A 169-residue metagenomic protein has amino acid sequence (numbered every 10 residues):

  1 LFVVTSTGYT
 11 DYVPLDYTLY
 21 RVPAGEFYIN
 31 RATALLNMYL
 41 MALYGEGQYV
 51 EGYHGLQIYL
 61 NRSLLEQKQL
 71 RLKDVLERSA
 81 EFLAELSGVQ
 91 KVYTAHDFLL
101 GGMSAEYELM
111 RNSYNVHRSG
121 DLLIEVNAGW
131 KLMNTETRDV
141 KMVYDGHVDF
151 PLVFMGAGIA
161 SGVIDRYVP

Functional and structural regions predicted by a protein language model:
L1, L132, G158-P169: Short, intrinsically disordered, charge-balanced linker/junction segments flanking boundaries in proteins
L1-W130: Secreted, luminal/periplasmic, and some membrane-associated catalytic domains that remodel anionic oxygen-ester
R62, R118, E136, V163 (+1 more regions): Solvent-exposed, flexible loop/coil residues
L72-R78, R138-V143, R166-P169: Short intrinsically disordered coil segments
R118, V126-A160: C-terminal, low-complexity/hydrophilic appendages and adjacent surface loops of extracellular/periplasmic anionic
